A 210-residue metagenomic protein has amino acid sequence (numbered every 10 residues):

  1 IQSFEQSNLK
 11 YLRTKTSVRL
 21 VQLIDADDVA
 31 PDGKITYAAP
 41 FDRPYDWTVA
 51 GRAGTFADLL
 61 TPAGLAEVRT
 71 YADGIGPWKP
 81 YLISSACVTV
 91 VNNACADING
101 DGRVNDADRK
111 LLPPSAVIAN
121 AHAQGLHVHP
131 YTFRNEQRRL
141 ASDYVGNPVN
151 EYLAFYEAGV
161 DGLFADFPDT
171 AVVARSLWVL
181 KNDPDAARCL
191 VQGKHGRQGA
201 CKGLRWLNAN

Functional and structural regions predicted by a protein language model:
I1-N210: Catalytic cores of phosphodiester-bond hydrolases, prominently lipid phosphodiesterases
